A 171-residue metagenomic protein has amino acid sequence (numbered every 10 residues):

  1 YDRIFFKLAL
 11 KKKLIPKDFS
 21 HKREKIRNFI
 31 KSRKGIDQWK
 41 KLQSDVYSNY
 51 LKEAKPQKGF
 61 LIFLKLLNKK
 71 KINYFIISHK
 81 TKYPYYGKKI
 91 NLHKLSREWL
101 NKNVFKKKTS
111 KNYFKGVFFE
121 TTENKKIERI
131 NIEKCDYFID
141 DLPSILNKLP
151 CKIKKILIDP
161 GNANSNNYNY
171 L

Functional and structural regions predicted by a protein language model:
Y1-K40: Active-site neighborhood of HAD-like aspartate-dependent phosphohydrolases
Y1-R3, Y83-G87, K126-E128, L146-K148 (+1 more regions): Short catalytic/ligand-binding loop motif for oxyanion handling, primarily in non-cytosolic enzymes, centered on
L10, K65-N68, N131, P150: Anion (oxyanion) recognition and catalysis
L42-N49: Short glycine/proline- and acidic residue-enriched helix-loop micro-motifs that form flexible lids or anion-recognition
L51, F60-S96: Substrate-recognition element of Asp-dependent hydrolases with the DxDx(T/V) motif
F60-K65, R97, I127-I130, L146-N147: Short amphipathic alpha-helical segments and helix-helix/interface helices
T81-D136: Substrate-recognition "cap/lid" segment bordering the active-site pocket of phosphatases
Y137-Y170: Acidic, Mg2+-coordinating phosphoryl-transfer loop and its flanking beta/alpha structural elements, shared across
